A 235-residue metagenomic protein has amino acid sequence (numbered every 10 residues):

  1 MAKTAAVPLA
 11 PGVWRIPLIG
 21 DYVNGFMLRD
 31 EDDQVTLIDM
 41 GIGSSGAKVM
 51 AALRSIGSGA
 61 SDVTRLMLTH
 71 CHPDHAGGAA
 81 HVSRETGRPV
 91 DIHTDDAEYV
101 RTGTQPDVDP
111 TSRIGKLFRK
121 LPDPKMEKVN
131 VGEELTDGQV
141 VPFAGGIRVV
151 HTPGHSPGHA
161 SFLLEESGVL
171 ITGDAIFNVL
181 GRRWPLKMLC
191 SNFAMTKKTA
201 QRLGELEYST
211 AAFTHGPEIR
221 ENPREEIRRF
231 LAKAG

Functional and structural regions predicted by a protein language model:
K3-I56, S161-G173: Conserved beta-strand hairpin/beta-sheet module of binuclear metal-dependent hydrolase folds, prominently
P8-L9, D96-V150, S191, M195-Y208: Metallo-beta-lactamase
G12, L28, D39, V49 (+9 more regions): Divalent metal-coordination and catalytic microenvironments
F26, T102-T104, P223-R224: Short, well-ordered secondary-structure micro-motifs
T36-I38, M67, V90, V169-I171 (+1 more regions): Residue-level marker for buried hydrophobic side chains located in beta-strands that build the well-ordered beta-sheet
I42-S44, V140-P142, G146-P153, P157-K233: Metallo-beta-lactamase
S44, R54-E133: Active-site HxH/HxHxD metal-binding segment of metal-dependent hydrolases
